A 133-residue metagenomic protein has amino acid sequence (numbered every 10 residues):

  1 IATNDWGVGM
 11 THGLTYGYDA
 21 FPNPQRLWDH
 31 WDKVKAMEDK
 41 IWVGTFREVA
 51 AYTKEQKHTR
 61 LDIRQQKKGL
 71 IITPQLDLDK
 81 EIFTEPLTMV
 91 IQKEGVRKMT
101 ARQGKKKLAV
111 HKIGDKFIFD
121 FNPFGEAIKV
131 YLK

Functional and structural regions predicted by a protein language model:
A2-E81, T88-R102: C-terminal domain-boundary segment and adjacent tail
F21, F46, F83, F117-F124: Phenylalanine-focused residue identity feature
M99-K116: A surface/secretory-pathway sequence property marking extracellular, secreted, or lumenal proteins enriched
K112-K133: C-terminal beta-strand-rich structural cap/linker in extracellular carbohydrate-active enzymes
